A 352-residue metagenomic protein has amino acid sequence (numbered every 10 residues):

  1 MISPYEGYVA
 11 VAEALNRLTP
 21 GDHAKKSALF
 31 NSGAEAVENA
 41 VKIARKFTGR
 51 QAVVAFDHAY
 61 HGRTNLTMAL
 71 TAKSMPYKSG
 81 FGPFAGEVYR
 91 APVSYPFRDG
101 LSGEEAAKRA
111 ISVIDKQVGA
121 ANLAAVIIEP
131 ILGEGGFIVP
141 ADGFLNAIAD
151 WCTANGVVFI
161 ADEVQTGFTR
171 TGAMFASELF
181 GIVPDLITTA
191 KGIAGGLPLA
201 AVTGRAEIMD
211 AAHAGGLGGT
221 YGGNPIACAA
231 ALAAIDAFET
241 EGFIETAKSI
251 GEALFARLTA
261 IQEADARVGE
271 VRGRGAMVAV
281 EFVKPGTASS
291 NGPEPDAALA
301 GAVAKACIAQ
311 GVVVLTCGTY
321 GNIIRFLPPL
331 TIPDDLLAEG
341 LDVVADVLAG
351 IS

Functional and structural regions predicted by a protein language model:
M1-S352: Conserved N-terminal phosphate-binding loop of PLP-dependent enzymes in the Aspartate aminotransferase
